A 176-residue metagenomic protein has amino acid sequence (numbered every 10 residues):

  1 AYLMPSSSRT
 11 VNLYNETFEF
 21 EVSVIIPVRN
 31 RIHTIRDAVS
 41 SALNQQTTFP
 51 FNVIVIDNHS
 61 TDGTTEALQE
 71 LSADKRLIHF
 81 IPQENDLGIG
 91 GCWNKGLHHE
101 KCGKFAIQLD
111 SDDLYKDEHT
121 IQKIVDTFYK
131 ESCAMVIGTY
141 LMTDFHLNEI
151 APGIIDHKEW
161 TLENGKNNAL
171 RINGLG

Functional and structural regions predicted by a protein language model:
A1-S41: N-proximal low-complexity "stem/linker" segments adjacent to membrane-targeting elements
S40-P50: Short, acidic, metal-binding catalytic loop of nucleotide-sugar glycosyltransferases
A42, N58-H59, L87, S111-D112: Conserved short acidic donor-positioning loop in nucleotide-sugar-dependent glycosyltransferases
D57-E66, N85: A conserved acidic beta->alpha catalytic loop
Q83-K101: Glycine-rich, basic loop-to-helix element that forms the pyrophosphate-binding segment of sugar-nucleotide handling
G103-D112: Short beta-strand-to-loop acidic/aromatic patch adjacent to the donor-nucleotide binding site
H119-A151: Conserved donor NDP-sugar-binding/catalytic core segment of glycosyltransferases
T139, G153-G176: Short, flexible, basic/aromatic active-site loop/helix in glycosyltransferases
